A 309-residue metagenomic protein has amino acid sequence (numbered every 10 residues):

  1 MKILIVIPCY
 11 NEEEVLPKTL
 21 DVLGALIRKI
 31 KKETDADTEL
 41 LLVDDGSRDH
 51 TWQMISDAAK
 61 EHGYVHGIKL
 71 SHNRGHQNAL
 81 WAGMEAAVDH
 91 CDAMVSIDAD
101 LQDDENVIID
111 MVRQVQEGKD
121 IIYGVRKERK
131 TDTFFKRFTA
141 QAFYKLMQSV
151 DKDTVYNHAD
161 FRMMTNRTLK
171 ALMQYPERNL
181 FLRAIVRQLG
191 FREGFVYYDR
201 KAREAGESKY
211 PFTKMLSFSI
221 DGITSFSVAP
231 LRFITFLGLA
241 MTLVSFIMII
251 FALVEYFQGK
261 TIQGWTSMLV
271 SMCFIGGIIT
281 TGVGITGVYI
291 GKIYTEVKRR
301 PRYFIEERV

Functional and structural regions predicted by a protein language model:
M1-D132: Structured catalytic core of nucleotide-sugar glycosyltransferases
A25-R28, D92, D120, D151 (+4 more regions): Generic structural signal for secondary-structure transition and capping sites
A25-R28, K32, Q148, S225 (+2 more regions): Regular, well-ordered alpha-helical segments
D49, R162-T165, G238, G277: Residue-level detector of functionally special positions within alpha-helical transmembrane segments of multi-pass
I68-H72, H76-A86, E105-L180, K201-L216 (+1 more regions): Acceptor/aglycone-binding surface of glycosyltransferases and processive sugar-polymer synthases
R183-V309: Hydrophobic helical membrane-anchoring modules
